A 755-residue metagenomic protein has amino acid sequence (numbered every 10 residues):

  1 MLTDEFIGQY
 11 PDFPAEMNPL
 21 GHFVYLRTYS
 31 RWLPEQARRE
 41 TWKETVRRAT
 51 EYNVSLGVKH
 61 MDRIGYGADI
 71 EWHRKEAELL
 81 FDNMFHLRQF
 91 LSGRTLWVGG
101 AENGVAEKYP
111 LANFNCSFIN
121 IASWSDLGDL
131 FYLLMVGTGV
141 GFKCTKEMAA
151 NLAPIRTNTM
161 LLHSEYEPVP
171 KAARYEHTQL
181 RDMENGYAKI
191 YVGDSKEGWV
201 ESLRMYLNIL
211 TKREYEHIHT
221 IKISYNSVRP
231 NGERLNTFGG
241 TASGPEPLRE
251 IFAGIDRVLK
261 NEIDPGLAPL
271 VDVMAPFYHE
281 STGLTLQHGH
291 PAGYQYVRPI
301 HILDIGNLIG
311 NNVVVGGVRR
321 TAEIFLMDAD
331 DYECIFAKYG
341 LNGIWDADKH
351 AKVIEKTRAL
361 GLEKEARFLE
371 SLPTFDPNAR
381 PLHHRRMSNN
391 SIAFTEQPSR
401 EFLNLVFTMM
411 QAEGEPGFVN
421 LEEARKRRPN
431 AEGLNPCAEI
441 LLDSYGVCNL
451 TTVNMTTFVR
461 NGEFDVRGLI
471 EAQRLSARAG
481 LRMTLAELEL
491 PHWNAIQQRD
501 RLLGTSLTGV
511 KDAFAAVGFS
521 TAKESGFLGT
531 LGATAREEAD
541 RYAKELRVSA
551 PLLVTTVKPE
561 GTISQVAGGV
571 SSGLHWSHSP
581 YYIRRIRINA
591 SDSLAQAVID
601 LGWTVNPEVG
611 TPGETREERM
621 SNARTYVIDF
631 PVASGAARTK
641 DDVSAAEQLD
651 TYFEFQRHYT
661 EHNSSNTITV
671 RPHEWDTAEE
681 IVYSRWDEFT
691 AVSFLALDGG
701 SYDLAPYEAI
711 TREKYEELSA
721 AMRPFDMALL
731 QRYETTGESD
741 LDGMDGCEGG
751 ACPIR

Functional and structural regions predicted by a protein language model:
M1-R755: Extended catalytic cores of very large enzyme megasubunits
